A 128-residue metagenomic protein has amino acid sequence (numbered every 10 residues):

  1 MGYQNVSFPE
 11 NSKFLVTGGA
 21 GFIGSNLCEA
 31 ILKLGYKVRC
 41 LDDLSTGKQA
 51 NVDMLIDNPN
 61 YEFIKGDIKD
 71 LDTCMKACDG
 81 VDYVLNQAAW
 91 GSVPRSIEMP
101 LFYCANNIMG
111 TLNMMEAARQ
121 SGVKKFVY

Functional and structural regions predicted by a protein language model:
M1-Y128: N-terminal Rossmann-like NAD(P)+-binding domain of SDR-like oxidoreductases, especially those catalyzing
